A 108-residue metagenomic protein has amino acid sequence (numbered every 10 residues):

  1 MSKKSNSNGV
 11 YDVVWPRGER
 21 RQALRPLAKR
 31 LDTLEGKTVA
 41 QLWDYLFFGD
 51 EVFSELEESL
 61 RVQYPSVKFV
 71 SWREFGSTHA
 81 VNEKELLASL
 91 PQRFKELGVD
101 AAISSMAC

Functional and structural regions predicted by a protein language model:
S2-C108: Metallocofactor- and cofactor-centric catalytic cores in central/energy metabolism, strongly enriched
